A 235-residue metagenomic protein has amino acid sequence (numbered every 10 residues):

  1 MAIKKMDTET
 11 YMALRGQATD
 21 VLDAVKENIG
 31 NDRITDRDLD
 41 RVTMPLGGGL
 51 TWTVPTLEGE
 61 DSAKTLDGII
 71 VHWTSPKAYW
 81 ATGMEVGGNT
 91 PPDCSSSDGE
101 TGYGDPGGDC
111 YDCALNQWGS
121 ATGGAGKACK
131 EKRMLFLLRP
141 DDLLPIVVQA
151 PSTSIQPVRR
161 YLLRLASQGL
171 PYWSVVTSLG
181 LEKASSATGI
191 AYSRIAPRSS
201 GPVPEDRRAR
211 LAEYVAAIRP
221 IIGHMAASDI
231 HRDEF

Functional and structural regions predicted by a protein language model:
M1-D141, Y192: OB-fold ssDNA-binding interfaces and closely related basic DNA-contact patches used across DNA replication/repair
G16, D20, Q149, T153-Q156 (+1 more regions): Alpha-helix boundary/N-cap detector
Q17, N28-D32, Q168, I221 (+1 more regions): Surface-exposed polar/charged interaction patches
A24, N28, Y161-R164, Y214: Residues that form generic nucleotide/phosphate-binding pockets
W80, T188-F235: Long, highly charged low-complexity segments enriched in Glu/Asp and Lys/Arg with interspersed Ser/Thr
K130-S200: Extended serine/threonine-enriched, polar tracts that run as long, contiguous segments within proteins
